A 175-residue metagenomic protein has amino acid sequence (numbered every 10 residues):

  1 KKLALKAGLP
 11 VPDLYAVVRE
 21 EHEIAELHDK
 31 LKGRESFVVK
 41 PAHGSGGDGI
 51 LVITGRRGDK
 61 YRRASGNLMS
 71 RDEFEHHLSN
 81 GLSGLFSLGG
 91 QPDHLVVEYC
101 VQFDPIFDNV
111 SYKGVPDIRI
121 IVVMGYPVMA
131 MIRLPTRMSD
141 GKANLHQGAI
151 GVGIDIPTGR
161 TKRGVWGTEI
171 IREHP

Functional and structural regions predicted by a protein language model:
K1-S36, P41-A64: Conserved N-proximal alpha/beta basic substrate-recognition cap immediately N-terminal to, or forming the N-lobe
H22, H28, H43, H76-H77 (+3 more regions): Histidine (H) residue identity feature
R63-T168: Phosphate-binding site of ATP-dependent enzymes
T168-P175: Short, intrinsically disordered, charge-balanced linker/junction segments flanking boundaries in proteins
